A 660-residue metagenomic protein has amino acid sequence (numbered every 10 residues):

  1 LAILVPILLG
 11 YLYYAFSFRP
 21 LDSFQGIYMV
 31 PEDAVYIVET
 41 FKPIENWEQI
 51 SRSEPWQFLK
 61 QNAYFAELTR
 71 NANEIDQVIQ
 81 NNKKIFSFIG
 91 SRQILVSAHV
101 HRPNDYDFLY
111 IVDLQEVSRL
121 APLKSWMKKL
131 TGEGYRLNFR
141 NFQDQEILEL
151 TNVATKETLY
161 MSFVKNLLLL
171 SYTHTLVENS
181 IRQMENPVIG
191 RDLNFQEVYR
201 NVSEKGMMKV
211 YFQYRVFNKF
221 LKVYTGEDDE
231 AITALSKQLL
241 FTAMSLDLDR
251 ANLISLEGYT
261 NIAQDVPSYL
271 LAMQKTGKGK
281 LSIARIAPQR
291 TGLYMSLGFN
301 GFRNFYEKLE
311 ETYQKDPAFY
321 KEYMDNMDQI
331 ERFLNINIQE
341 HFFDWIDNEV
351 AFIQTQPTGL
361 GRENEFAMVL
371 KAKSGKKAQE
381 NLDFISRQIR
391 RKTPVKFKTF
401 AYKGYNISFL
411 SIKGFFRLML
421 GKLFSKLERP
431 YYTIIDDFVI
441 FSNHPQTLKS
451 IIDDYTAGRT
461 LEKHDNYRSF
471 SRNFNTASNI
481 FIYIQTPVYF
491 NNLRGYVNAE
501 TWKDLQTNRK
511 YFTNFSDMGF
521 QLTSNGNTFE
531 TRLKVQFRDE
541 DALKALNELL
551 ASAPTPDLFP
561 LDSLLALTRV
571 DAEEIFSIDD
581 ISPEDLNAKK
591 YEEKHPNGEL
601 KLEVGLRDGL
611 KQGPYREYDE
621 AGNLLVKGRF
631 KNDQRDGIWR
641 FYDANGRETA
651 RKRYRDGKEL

Functional and structural regions predicted by a protein language model:
A2-T151, Q196-K237, G258-E365, K376-T399 (+2 more regions): Structural boundary/hinge residues at secondary-structure and domain interfaces
F41-P43, L114-V117, K165-L167, T173-T175 (+8 more regions): Solvent-exposed coil/turn segments that connect beta secondary-structure elements in extracytoplasmic/periplasmic
E45-W47, V117-A121, L176-S180, V188-G190 (+9 more regions): Short loop/beta submotifs within extracellular cysteine-rich repeat domains
Q57-Q93, L130-L253, K280-L281, Y320-I336 (+3 more regions): An internal, short helix-loop-strand segment that often contains or flanks glycine-aspartate motifs
A98-H99, L148-N152, L410-I412, Y591-E593 (+1 more regions): Short beta-strand segments that buttress and anchor functional surface loops
F366-L370, F438: Ordered core of a single globular domain
D517-E540, A545: C-terminal regions of mature proteins
S563-L660: Glycine/tyrosine- and acidic-biased, solvent-exposed loop/turn segments at the edges of beta-strands
